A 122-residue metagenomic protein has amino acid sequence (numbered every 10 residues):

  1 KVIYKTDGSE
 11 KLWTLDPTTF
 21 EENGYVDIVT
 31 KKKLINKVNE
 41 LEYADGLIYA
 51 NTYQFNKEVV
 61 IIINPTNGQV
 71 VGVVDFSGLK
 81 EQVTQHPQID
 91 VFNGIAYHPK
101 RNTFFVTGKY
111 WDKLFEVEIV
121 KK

Functional and structural regions predicted by a protein language model:
K1, K32-G46, K80-P99: Beta-rich, blade/repeat-based domains predominating in secreted/periplasmic proteins but also intracellular
V2-K5, I48-N51, T103-T107: Conserved beta-propeller blade signature
D7-G8, Y53-F55, K109-W111, I119: Short loop/turn segments immediately following the C-termini of beta-strands
K11-W13, K57-V60, D112-L114: Structural signal for beta-propeller blades
D16-F20, N64-G68, E118-K122: Short loop/turn segments that connect beta-strands within beta-propeller blades
T18-L34, V71-Q88: Surface-exposed loop and turn segments in beta-propeller and other repeat-based domains that flank or scaffold
L34-Q69: Loop/turn-rich, solvent-exposed surfaces of beta-rich toroidal or solenoidal domains
A96-K122: Blade-level signature of beta-propeller repeat domains, shared across WD40, Kelch, NHL, RCC1 and BNR/Asp-box propellers
